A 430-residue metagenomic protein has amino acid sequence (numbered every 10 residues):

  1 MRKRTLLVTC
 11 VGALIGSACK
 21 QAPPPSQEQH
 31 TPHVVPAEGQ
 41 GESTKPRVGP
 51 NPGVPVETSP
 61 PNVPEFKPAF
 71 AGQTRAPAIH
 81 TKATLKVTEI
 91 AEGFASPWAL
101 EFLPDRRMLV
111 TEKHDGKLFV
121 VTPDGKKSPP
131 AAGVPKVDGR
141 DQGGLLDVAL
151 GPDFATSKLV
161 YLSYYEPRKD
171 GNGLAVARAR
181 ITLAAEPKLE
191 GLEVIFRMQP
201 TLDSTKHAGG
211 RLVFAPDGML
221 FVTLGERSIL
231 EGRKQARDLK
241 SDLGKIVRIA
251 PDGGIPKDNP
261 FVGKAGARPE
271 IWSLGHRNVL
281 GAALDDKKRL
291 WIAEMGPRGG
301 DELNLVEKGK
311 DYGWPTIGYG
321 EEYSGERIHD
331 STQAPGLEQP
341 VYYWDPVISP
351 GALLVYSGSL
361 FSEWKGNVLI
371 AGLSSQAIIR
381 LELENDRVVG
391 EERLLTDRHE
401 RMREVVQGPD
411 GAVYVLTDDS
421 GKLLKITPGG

Functional and structural regions predicted by a protein language model:
M1-L7: Bacterial N-terminal signal peptides that target proteins for export
I15-A18: C-terminal motif of bacterial Sec signal peptides marking the signal peptidase cleavage site
Q21-L230, G281-L284, R289-G296, P346-E384 (+1 more regions): Acidic, Gly/Ser/Thr-rich repeat motifs that build Ca2+-stabilized beta-propeller blades
S128-G143, G191-H207, P251-W272, P315-D345 (+1 more regions): Surface-exposed loop and turn segments in beta-propeller and other repeat-based domains that flank or scaffold
A175-A184, D238-P251, V306-E307: Beta-propeller blade signature
S241-I249, D258-L290: Loop-centered beta-sheet repeat module
H276, V388-P409: Conserved blade-ending motifs and adjacent loop-strand segments that build the rim/top face of beta-propeller domains
